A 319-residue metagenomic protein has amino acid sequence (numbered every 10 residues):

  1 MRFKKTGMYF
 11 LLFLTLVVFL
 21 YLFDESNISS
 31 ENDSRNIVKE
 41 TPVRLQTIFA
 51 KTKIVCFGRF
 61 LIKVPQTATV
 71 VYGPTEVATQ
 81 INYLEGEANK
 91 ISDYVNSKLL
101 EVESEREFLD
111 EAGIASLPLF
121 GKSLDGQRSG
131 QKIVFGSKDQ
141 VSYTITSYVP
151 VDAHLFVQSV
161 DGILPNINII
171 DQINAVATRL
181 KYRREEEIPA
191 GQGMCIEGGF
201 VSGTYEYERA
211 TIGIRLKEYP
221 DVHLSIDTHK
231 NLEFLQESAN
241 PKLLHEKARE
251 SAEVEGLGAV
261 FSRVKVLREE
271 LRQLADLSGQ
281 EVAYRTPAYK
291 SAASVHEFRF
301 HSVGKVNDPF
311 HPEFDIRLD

Functional and structural regions predicted by a protein language model:
M1-R2: N-terminal secretory signal peptides that target proteins for export/translocation
M8-L22: Hydrophobic membrane-insertion alpha-helices, especially the h-region of bacterial N-terminal signal peptides
D24-E25, S29, D33-I54, K63-L155: Post-signal peptide N-terminal segment of secreted/secretory-pathway proteins
T47-I48, T52-F57, G191-G203: Extracellular/surface-associated beta-sandwich interaction domains
K51-I62, I167, S251: Short aromatic-glycine motifs in intrinsically disordered, low-complexity regions
G58, A68, Q158-E197, P312-D319: Surface-exposed amphipathic alpha-helical segments
E103-P150, K242-E313, R317: Signature of long, low-cysteine stretches enriched in small and polar/charged residues
I196-S238: Acidic, Ser/Thr-rich low-complexity intrinsically disordered segments
